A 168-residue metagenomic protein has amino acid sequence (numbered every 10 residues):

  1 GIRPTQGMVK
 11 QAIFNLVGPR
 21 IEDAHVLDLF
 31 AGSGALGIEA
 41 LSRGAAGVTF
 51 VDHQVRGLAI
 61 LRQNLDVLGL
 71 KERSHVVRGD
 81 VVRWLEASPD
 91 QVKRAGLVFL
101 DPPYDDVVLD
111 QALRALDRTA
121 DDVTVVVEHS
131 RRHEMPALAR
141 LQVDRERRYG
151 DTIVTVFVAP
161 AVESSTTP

Functional and structural regions predicted by a protein language model:
G1-P168: Class I S-adenosyl-L-methionine-dependent methyltransferase catalytic core
